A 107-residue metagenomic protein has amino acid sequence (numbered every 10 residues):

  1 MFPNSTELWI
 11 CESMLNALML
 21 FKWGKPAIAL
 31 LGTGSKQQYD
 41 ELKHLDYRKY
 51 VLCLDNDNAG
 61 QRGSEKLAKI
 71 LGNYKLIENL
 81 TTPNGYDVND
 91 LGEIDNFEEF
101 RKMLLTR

Functional and structural regions predicted by a protein language model:
S5-L8, M14-R107: TOPRIM fold recognition
